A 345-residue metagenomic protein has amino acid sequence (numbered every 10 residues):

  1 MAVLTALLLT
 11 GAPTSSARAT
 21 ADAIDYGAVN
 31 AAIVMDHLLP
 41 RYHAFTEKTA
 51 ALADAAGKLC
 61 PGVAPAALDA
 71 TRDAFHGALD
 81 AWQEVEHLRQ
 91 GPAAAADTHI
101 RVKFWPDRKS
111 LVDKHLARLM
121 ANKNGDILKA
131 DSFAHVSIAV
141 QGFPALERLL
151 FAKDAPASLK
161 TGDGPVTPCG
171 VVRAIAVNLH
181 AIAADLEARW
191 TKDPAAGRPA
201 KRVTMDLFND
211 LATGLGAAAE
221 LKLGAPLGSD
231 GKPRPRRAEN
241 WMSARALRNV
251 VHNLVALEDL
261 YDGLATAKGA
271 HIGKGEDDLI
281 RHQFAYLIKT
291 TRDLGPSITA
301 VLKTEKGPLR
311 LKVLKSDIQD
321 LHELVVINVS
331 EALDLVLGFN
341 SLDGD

Functional and structural regions predicted by a protein language model:
M1-A2, H76: Short, surface-exposed loop and linker segments with low hydrophobicity and enrichment for Pro/Ser/Thr
A2-G11: Bacterial N-terminal signal peptides
P13-T20: Sec/Tat signal peptide C-region and signal peptidase I cleavage site
T20-D345: Mature extracytoplasmic or organellar-lumen-exposed domains after removal of signal/transit peptides
